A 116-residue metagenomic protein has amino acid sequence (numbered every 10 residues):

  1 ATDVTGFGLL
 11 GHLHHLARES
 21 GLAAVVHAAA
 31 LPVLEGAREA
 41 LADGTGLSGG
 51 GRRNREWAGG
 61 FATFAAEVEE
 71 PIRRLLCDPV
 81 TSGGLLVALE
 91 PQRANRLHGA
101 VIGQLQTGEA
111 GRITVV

Functional and structural regions predicted by a protein language model:
A1-V116: Glycine-/charge-enriched secondary-structure boundary and capping motifs
